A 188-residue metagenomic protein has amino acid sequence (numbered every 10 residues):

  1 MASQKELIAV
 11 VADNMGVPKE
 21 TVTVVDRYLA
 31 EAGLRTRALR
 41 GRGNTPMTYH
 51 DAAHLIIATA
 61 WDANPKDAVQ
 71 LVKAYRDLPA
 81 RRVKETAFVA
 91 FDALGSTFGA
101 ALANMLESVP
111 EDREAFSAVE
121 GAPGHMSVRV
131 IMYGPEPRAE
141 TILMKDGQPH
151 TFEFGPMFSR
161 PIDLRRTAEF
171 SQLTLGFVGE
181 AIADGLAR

Functional and structural regions predicted by a protein language model:
M1-V24: Polyanion-binding surface elements
V10, L71-A74, A101, M105 (+3 more regions): Charge-rich, solvent-exposed alpha-helical interaction surfaces
P18-R40: Major-groove DNA-recognition helix of helix-turn-helix-type DNA-binding domains
A38-L55: Short helix-start
A52-Y75: A short, Lys/Arg-enriched interface patch at domain edges and termini
A80-V83: Extended repeat-based interaction scaffolds and adjacent low-complexity, acidic/S/T/P-biased segments that form broad
T86-G121: Acidic, glycine-rich loop-and-strand cores that form catalytic or ligand-binding grooves in diverse globular domains
E107-R188: Glycine-rich, aromatic-bearing surface loops/beta-hairpins
